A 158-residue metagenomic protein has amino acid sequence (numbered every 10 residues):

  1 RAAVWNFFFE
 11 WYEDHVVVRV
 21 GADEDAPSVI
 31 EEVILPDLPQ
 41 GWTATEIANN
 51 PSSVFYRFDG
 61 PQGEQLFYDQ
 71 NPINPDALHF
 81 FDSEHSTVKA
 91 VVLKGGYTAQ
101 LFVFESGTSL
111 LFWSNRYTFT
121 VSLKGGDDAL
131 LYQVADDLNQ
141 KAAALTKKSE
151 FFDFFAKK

Functional and structural regions predicted by a protein language model:
R1-D23, K147, F152: Membrane-interface helical sensory segment of bacterial ECF anti-sigma factor regulators
A3-N6, A44, Q140: Generic detector of well-ordered secondary structure
N6, D25-V29, F155-K157: Membrane-proximal envelope biogenesis segments
V16-E24, V54, F80, V103-E105 (+3 more regions): Generic alpha-helix signal with a bias toward terminal, lower-confidence helices and secondary-structure junctions
D25-Y117: Short, solvent-exposed recognition patches
S122-K158: Surface-exposed amphipathic alpha-helical segments
